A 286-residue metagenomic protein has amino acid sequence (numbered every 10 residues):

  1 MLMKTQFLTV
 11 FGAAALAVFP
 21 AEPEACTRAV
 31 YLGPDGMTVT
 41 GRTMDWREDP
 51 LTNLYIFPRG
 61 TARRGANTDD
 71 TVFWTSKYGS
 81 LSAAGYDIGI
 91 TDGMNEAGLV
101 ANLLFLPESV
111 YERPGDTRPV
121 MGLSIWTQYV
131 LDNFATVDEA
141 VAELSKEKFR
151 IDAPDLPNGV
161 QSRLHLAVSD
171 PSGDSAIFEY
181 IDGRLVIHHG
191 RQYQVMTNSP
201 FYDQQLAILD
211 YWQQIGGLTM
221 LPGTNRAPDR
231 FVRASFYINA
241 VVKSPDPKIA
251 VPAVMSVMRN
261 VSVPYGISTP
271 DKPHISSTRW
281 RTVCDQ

Functional and structural regions predicted by a protein language model:
M1-V10: Bacterial N-terminal signal peptides that target proteins for export
G12-L16: Hydrophobic helical h-region of N-terminal Sec-dependent signal peptides in bacterial secretory/periplasmic proteins
P20-A21: N-terminal signal peptide c-region/cleavage motif recognized by signal peptidases
E24-V39, N53, R63, D152-P154 (+3 more regions): C-terminus-biased signal that marks the final domain/tail of proteins
A25-R118, I151: A contiguous strand-loop segment
V39-G41, V100-L103, A167-S169, I177 (+1 more regions): Structural recognition of the beta-strand scaffold that forms the well-ordered cores of secreted hydrolase catalytic
V120-A153, P247-S256: Proteins synthesized as precursors that undergo proteolytic processing into mature forms
K146-D182: Catalytic cofactor-binding cores of redox enzymes
